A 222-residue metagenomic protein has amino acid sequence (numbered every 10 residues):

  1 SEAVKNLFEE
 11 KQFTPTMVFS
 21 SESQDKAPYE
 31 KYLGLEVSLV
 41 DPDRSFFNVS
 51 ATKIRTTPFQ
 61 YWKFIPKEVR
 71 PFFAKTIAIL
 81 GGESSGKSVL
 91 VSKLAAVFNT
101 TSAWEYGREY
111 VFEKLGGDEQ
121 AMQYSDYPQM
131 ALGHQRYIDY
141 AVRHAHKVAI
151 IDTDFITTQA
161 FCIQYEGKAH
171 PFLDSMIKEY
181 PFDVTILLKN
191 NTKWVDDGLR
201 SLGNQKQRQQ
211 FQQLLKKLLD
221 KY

Functional and structural regions predicted by a protein language model:
S1-K75: Nucleotidyltransferase catalytic core that binds NTPs
I54, E166-Y222: A glycine- and Lys/Arg-enriched "phosphate-lid" helix/loop adjacent to the NTP-binding pocket of small-molecule kinases
I79: Hydrophobic anchor at the beta1->P-loop junction of P-loop NTPases
E83: The conserved Walker
K87: Conserved lysine of the Walker
L90, L94: Hydrophobic positions on the alpha1 helix immediately C-terminal to the Walker A/P-loop
A96-D139: Conserved substrate/cofactor phosphate-moiety recognition/catalytic segment in nucleotide-dependent phosphotransferases
Q129-Y180: Glycine-rich phosphate-binding loop used to anchor ATP phosphates in small-molecule kinases, encompassing both
